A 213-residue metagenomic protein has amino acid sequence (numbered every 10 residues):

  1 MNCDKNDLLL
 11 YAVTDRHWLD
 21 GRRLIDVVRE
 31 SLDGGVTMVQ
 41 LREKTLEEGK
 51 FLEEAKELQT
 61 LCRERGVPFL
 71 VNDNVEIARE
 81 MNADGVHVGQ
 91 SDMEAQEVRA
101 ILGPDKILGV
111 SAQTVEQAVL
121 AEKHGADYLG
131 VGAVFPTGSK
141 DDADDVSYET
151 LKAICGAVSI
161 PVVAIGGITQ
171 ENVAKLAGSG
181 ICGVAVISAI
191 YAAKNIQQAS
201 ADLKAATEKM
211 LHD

Functional and structural regions predicted by a protein language model:
M1-M93, A100-D127, A143-V146, A153 (+4 more regions): Conserved N-terminal beta1-alpha1 strand-loop-helix module at the mouth
L41, V88, V131, P136 (+1 more regions): Short beta-strand and adjacent tight-turn residues that come in two discontinuous sequence segments and form the edges
M93-E94, T137: A short, polar/charged loop-to-alpha-helix boundary motif
V131, V163-I168, V184-S188: Glycine-rich beta-strand-to-loop/alpha-helix junction loops that act as flexible
P136-D144: Phosphate-binding beta-alpha-beta segment of Rossmann-like dinucleotide-binding domains, i.e., the NAD(P)
S179-G183: Internal alpha/beta core interface subdomains
